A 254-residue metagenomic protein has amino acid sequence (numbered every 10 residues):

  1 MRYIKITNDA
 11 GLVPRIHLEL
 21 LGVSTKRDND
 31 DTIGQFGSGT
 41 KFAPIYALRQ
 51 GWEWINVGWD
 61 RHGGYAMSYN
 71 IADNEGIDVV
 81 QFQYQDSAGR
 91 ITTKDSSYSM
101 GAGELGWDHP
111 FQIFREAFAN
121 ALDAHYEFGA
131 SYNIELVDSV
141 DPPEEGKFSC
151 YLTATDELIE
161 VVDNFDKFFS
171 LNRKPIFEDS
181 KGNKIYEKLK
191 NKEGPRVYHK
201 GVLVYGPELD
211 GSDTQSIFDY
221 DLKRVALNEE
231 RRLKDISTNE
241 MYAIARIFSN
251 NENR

Functional and structural regions predicted by a protein language model:
R2-I4, Q50-W54, R61-R254: N-terminal assembly/transducer modules of large multi-domain enzymes, emphasizing dimerization/partner-binding
I4-A10: Conserved DxG motif in ATP/Mg2+-binding regions
I6, S24-D28, F42-A43, E208: Short, flexible coil/linker segments at or flanking structured domains
D9, K41, W52, W59-H62: An acidic- and aromatic-residue-enriched active-site/binding cleft used to recognize and process polar
A10-I33, S99-E104: Bergerat-fold ATP-binding/catalytic subdomain of histidine kinases
H17, D28-A47, D108-A117, A121: Glycine-rich phosphate-binding loop
L21-S24, F36-G39, E230, I236-N239: Surface-exposed loop/turn and secondary-structure junction residues enriched for glycine/proline
V23-S24, D28-T32, Y46, K174-G182: Short, charge-rich amphipathic segments
